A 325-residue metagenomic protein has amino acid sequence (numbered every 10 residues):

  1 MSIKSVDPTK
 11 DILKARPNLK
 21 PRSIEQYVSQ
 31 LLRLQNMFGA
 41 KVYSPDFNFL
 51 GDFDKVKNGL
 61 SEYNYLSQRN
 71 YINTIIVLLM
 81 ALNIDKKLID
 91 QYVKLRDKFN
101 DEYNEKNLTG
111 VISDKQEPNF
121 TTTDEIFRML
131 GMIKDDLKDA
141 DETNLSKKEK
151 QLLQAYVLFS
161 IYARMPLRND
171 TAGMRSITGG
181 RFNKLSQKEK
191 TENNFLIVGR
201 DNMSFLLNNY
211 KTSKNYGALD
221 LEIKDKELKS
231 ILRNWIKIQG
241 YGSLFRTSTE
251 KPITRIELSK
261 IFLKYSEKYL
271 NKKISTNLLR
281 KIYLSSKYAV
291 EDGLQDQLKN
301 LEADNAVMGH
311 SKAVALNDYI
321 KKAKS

Functional and structural regions predicted by a protein language model:
M1-A15: N-terminal DNA-binding module of tyrosine recombinases/phage integrases
L13-F99, N277-K281: Non-catalytic DNA-binding core/recognition domains of DNA-processing enzymes
L82, Q151-L152, S160-K190, V290-L298 (+1 more regions): A short, glycine-centered helix-capping/turn motif at helix boundaries that positions DNA-contacting or catalytic
L88-A140: Flexible interdomain linker/hinge and immediately adjacent N-terminus of the catalytic tyrosine-recombinase domain
F127-D170: Basic, Lys/Arg- and aromatic-enriched nucleic-acid-binding interface segment
M174-I223: Conserved tyrosine-mediated DNA breakage-rejoining catalytic core shared by Y-recombinases
S213-L279, Y283, Y288: Active-site/catalytic core of tyrosine-dependent DNA strand-transfer enzymes
K272-K273, G293-I320: Short, polar N-cap/turn motifs at the start of nucleic acid-interacting alpha helices
